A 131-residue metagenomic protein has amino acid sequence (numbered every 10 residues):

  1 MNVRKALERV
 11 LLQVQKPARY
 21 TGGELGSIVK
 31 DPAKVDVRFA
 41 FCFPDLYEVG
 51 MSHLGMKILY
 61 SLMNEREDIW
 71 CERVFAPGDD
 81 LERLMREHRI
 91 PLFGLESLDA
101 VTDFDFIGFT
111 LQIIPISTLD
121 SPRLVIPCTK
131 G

Functional and structural regions predicted by a protein language model:
M1-G131: A short, structured N-terminal alpha-helical element that caps or precedes a catalytic domain
